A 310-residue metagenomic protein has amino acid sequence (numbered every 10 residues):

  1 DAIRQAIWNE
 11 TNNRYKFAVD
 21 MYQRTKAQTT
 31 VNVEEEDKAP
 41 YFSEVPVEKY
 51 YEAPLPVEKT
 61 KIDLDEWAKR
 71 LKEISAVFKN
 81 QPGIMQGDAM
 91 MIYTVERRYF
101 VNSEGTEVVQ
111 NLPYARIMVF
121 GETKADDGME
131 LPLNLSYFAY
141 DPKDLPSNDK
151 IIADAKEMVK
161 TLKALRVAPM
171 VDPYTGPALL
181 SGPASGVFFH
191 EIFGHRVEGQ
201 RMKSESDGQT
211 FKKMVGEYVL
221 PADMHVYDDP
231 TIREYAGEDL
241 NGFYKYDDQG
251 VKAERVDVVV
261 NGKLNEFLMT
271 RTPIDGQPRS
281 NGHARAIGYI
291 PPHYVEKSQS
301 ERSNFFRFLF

Functional and structural regions predicted by a protein language model:
D1-Y246, V251, V260-K263: Active-site bordering "gate/hinge" segments that shape substrate access to catalytic or cofactor-binding pockets
M214-F310: Dual-mode signal for accessory low-complexity, basic/Gly-rich regions
